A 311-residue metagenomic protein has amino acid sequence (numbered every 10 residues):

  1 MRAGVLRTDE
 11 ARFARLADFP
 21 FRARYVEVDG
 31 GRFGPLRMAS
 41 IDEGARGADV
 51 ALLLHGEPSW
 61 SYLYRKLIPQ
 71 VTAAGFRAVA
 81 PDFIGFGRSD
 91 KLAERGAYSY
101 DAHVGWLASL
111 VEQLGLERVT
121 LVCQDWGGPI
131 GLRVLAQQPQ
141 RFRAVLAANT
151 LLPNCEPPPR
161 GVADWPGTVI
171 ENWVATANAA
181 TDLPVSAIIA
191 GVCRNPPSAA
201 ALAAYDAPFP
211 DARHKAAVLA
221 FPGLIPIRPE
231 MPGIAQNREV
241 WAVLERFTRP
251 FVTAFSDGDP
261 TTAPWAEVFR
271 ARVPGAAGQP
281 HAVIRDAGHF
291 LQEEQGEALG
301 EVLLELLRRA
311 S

Functional and structural regions predicted by a protein language model:
M1-Y25, M38-E43, V50, L63 (+7 more regions): Flexible "cap/lid" subdomain of the alpha/beta-hydrolase fold that forms the substrate-access gate
G31-P35: Short, solvent-exposed loop/turn segments that connect beta-strands within catalytic domains and beta-strand-rich
A48-H55: Short beta-strand element of the alpha/beta-hydrolase
G56-S59, D125: Active-site glycine-rich loops that stabilize anionic/oxyanionic intermediates across multiple enzyme folds
K66-Q70: Typically the conserved alpha-helix immediately C-terminal to a functionally engaged Cys/Sec in thioredoxin-like
A287-G296, G300: Catalytic histidine-centered segment of alpha/beta-hydrolase-like enzymes
